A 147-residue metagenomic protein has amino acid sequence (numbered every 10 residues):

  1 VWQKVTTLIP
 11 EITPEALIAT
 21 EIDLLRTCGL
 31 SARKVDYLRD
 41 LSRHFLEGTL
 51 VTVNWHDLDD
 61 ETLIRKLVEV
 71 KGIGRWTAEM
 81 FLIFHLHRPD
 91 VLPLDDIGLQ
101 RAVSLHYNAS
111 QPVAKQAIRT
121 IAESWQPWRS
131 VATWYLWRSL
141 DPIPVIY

Functional and structural regions predicted by a protein language model:
V1-Y147: HhH-family (HhH-GPD) DNA N-glycosylase catalytic core used in base-excision repair
